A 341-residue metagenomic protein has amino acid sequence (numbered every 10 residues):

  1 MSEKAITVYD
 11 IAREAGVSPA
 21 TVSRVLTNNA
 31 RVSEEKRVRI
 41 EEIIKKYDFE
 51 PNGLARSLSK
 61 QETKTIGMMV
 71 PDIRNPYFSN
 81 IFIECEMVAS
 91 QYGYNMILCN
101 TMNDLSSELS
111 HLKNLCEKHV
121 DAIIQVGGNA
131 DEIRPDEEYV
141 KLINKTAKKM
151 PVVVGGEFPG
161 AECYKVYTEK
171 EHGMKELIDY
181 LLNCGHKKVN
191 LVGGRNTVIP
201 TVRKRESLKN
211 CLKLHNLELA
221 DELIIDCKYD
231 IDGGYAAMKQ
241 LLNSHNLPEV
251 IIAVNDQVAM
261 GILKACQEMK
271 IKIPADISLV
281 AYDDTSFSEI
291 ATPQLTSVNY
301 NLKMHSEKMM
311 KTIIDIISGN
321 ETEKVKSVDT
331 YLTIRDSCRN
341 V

Functional and structural regions predicted by a protein language model:
M1-E3, T7, Q61-D179, N183: Alpha-helical recognition/docking segments in bacterial nutrient-uptake and carbohydrate-utilization systems
M1-T63, R339: N-terminal helix-turn-helix DNA-binding module of bacterial transcription factors
S18, K64, D121, H186-K188 (+1 more regions): Short acidic/polar active-site loop segments enriched in Thr and Asp
I44, A89, C211-L212, L242 (+2 more regions): Conserved hydrophobic residues forming the short capping helix/wall of the S-adenosyl-L-methionine
Y47, Y92, T146-M150, H215 (+1 more regions): Helix C-cap/helix->beta junction micro-motif
P71-N80, C99-S107, N129-I133, K165-E176 (+5 more regions): Hinge/beta->alpha junction and helix N-cap segments in small-molecule ligand-binding domains
K239-V341: Flexible loop/turn connectors
